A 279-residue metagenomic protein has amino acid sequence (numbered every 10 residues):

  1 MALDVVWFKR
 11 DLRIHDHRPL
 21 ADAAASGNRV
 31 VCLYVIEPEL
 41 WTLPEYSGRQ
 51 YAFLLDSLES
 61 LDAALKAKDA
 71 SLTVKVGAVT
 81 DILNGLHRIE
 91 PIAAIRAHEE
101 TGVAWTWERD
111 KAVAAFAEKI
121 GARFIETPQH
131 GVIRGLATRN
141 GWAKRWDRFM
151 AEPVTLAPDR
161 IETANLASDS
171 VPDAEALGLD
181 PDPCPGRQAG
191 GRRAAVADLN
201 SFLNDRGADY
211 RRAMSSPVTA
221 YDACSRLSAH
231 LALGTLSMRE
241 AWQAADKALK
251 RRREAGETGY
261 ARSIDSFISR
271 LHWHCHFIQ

Functional and structural regions predicted by a protein language model:
M1-D159: Trp/Phe/Arg-rich N-terminal binding region typifying the photolyase-homology
I120-A122, N140-Q279: Glycine/tryptophan-enriched, flexible segments
